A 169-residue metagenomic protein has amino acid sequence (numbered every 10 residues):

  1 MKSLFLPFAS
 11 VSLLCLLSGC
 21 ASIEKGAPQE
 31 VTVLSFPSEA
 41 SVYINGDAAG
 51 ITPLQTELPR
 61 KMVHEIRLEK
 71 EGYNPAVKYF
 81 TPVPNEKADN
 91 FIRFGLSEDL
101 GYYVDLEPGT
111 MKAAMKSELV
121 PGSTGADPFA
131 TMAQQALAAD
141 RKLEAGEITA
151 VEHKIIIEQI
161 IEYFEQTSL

Functional and structural regions predicted by a protein language model:
M1-S12: Bacterial N-terminal signal peptides that target proteins for export
C15-G19: C-terminal motif of bacterial Sec signal peptides marking the signal peptidase cleavage site
C20-L169: Short loop/turn and low-complexity linker motifs enriched in small/turn-promoting residues
